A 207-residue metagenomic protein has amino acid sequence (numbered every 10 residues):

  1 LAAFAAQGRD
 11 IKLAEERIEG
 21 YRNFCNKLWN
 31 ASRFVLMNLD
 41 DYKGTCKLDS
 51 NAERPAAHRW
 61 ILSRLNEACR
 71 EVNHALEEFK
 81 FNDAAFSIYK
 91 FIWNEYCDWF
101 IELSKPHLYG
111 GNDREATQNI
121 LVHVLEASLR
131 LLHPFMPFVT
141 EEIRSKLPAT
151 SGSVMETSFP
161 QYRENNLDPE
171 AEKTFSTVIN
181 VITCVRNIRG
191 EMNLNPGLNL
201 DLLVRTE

Functional and structural regions predicted by a protein language model:
L1-A5, N23-L36, P55-A68, F86-P106 (+1 more regions): Core structural elements
L1-A52, P148-T150, E191-L200: Catalytic adenosine-cofactor/nucleotide-binding cores of aminoacyl-tRNA synthetases and other
Q7-N23, A56, E78, N82-D83 (+1 more regions): Conserved phosphate-binding loops in nucleotide/dinucleotide-binding enzymes
I11-V35, F86, Q118-E141: Structured ligand/cofactor/substrate-binding pocket environments in proteins
V35, A75, W99, L131-L132 (+1 more regions): Short alpha-helical functional segments enriched in proximate histidine and acidic residues
Y42-N73, I101-T183, L198, L203-T206: Acidic, turn-prone loop/beta-hairpin segments
N66, K80, I88, V185-R189 (+1 more regions): Long hydrophobic segments that form regular secondary structure
D83-S87, G197-D201: Short amphipathic alpha-helical interface segments
